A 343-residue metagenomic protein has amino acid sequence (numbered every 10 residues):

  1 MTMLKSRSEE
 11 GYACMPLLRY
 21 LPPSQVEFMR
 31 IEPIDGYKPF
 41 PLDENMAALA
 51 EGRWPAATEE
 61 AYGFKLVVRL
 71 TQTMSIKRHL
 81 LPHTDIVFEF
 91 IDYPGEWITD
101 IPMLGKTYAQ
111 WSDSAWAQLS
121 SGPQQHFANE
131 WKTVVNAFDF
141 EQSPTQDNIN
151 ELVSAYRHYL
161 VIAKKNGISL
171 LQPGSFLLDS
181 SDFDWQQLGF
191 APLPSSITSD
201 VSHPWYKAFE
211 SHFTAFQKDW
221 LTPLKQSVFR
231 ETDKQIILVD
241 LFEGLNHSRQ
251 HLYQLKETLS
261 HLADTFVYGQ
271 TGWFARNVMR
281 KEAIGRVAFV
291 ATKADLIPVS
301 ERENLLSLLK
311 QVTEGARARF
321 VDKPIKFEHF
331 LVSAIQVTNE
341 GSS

Functional and structural regions predicted by a protein language model:
M1-L4: Glycine-rich phosphate-binding P-loop
S6-E282, P298, R317, S333-V337: Switch- and interface-adjacent substructures of P-loop NTPase systems
E10, A283-R286, A294-S343: Canonical P-loop GTPase G-domain recognition
I237-D240, F289-K293: Conserved beta-strand segments of the P-loop GTPase G domain that flank and frequently precede/overlap
